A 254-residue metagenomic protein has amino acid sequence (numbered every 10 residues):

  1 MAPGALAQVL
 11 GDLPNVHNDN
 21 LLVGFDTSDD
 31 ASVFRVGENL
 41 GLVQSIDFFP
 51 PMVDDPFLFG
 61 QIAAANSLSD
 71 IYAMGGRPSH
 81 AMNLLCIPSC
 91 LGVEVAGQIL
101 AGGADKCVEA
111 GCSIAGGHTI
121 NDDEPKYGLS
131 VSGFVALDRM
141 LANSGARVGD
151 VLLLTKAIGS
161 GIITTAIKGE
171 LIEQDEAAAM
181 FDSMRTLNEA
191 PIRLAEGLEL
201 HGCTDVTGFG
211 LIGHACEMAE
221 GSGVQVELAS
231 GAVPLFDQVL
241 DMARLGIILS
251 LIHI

Functional and structural regions predicted by a protein language model:
M1-I252: Helix-biased detector of long, well-ordered alpha-helical tracts
